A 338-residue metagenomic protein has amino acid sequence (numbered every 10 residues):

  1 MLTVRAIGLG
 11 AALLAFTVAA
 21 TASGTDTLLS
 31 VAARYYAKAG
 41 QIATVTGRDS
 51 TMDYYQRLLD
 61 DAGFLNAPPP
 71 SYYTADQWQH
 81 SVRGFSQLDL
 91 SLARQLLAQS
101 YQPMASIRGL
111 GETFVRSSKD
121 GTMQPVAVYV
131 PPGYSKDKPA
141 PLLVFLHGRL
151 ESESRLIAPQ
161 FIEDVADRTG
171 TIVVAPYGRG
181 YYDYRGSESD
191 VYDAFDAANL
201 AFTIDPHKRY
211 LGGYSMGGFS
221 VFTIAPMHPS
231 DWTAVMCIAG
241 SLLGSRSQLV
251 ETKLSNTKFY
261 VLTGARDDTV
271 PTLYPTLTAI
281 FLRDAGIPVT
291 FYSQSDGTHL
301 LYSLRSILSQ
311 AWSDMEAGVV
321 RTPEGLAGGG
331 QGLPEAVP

Functional and structural regions predicted by a protein language model:
G8-T17: Bacterial N-terminal signal peptides
A22-A140, V320-P338: A domain-start/cap signature at the N-terminus of enzymes
T25-A43, M52-Y54, L59, Y260-L262 (+2 more regions): C-terminal catalytic histidine-bearing segment of alpha/beta-hydrolase fold enzymes
P132-P139, Y184-M216, P229: Gly/Ser-rich "nucleophile elbow"/oxyanion-hole loop immediately N-terminal to the catalytic nucleophile in hydrolases
Y134-R185, G244: Short substrate-entry loop that stabilizes the transition state in hydrolases
H147-E151, N199-F202, Y214, V221 (+4 more regions): Cell-envelope and extracellular/periplasmic
R155-E163, A194, G240-E251, L273 (+1 more regions): Alpha-helical scaffolding within the catalytic cores of extracellular/periplasmic polymer-degrading hydrolases
L200, H207-S255: Primarily recognizes the serine-hydrolase "nucleophile elbow" in alpha/beta-hydrolase and SGNH/GDSL folds
